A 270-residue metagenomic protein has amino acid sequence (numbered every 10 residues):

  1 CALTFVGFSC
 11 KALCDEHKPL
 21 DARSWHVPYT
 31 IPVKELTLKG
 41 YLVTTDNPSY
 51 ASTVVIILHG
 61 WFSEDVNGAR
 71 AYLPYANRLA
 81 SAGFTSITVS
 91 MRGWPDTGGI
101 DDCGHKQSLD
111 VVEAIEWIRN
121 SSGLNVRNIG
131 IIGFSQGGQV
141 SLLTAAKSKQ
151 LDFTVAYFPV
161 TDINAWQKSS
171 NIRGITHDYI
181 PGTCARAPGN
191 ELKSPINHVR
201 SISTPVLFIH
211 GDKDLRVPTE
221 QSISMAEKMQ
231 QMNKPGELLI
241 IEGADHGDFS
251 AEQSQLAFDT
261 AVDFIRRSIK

Functional and structural regions predicted by a protein language model:
L13-S49: N-terminal cap/lid segment of alpha/beta-hydrolase-fold proteins
Y50-S52, G60-G98: Short substrate-entry loop that stabilizes the transition state in hydrolases
N67, N164-H198, T204: Mobile cap/lid helix-loop segments that gate and shape the active-site cleft of serine hydrolases
D102-S121: Alpha/beta-hydrolase active-site loop
G123-S135: Alpha/beta-hydrolase fold nucleophile elbow
G138-K149: Short glycine-enriched nucleophile-adjacent loop and the immediately C-terminal alpha-helix near the catalytic center
I202, F208-H210, D214: Short beta-strand/loop motif that positions the catalytic acidic residue of the alpha/beta-hydrolase fold
I223, Q230-K270: C-terminal catalytic histidine-bearing segment of alpha/beta-hydrolase fold enzymes
